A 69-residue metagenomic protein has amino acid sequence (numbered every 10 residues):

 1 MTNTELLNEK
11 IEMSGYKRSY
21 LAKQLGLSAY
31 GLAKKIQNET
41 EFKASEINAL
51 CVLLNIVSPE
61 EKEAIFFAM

Functional and structural regions predicted by a protein language model:
M1-K17: A short, Lys/Arg-rich alpha-helix, primarily the initiator
K10, Q24, K35: Residues in the recognition helix of alpha-helical DNA-binding motifs
R18, A29, I47: Helix-turn-helix DNA-binding elements, focusing on the entry/boundary residues of the two helices that contact DNA
Y20-A22: Short alpha-helical "recognition helix" segments of helix-turn-helix
L27-F42: Recognition helix of helix-turn-helix/homeodomain-like DNA-binding domains that insert into the DNA major groove
A33, K62-E63: Key DNA-contacting residues within the recognition helix of helix-turn-helix
S45-E61: DNA major-groove recognition helix of helix-turn-helix/homeodomain DNA-binding modules
